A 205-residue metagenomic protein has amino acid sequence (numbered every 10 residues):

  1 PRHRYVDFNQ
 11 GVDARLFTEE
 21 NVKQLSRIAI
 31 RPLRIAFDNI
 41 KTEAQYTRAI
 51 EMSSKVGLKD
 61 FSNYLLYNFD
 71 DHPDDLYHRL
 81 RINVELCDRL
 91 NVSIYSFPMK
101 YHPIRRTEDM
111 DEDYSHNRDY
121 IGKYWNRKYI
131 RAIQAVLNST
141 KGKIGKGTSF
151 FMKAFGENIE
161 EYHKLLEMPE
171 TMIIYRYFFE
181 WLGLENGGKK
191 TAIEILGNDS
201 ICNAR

Functional and structural regions predicted by a protein language model:
P1-A49, K59-N68, S93-F97: Core AdoMet radical
V22-L25, Y46-S54, L76-V84: Generic structural signal for well-ordered alpha-helices, preferentially at hydrophobic/aromatic core positions
D70-R205: Auxiliary Fe-S-binding modules of radical SAM enzymes
